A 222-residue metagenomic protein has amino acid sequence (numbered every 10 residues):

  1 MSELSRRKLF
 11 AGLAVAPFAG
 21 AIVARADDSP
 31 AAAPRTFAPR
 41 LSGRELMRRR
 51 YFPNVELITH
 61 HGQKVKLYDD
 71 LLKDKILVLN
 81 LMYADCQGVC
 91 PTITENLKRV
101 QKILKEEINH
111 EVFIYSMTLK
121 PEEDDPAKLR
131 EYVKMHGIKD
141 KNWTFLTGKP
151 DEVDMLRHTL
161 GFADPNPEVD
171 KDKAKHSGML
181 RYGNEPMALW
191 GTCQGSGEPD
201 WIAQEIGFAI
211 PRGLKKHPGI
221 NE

Functional and structural regions predicted by a protein language model:
M1-P17: N-terminal secretory signal peptides and thylakoid transit peptides that target proteins across membranes
D27-N54: N-proximal helix/coil linker or "cap" segments that precede and/or mark the start of modular domains
R50-Y51, K75-I76, K175-S177: Short, small/polar residue-rich loop motifs at catalytic or cofactor-binding pockets
E56-I76: A short beta-strand-turn-helix
D69-P91, L97: Short active-site neighborhood of thiol/selenol oxidoreductases, capturing the structured segment around
I93-L156: Structural microenvironment flanking redox-active thiols in thiol-disulfide oxidoreductases
K139-P199: Thiol/selenol-based redox catalytic cores and closely related redox-interacting motifs
C193-E222: C-terminal lobe and adjacent flexible extensions of AdoMet/dcAdoMet transferase-like proteins
